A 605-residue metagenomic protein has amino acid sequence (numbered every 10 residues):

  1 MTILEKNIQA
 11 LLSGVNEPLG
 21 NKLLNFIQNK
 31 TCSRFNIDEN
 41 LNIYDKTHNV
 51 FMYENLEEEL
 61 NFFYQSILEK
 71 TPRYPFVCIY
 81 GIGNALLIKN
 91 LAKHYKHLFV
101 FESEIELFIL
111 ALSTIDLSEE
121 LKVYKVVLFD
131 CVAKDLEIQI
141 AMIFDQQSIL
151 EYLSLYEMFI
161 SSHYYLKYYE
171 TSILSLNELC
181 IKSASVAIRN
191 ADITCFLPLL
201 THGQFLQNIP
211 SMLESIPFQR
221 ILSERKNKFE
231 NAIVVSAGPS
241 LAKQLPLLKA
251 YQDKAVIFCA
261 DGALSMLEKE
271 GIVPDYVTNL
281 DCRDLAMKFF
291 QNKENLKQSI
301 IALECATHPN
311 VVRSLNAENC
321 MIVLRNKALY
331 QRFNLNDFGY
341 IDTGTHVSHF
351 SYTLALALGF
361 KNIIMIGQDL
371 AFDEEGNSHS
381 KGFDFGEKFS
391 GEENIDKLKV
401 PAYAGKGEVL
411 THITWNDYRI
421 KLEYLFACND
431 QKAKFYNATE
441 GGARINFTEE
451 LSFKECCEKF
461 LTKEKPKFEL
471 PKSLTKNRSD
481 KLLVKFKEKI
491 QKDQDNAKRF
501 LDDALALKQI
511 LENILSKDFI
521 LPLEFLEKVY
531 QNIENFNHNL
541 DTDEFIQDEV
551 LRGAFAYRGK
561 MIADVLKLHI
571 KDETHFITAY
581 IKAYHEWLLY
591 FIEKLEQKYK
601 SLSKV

Functional and structural regions predicted by a protein language model:
M1-A232, P239-A255, S265-K269, L285-Q298 (+1 more regions): N-terminal donor/sugar-recognition subdomains of glycan-related enzymes, prototypically the membrane-proximal stem
P72-V77, E230-V234, P274-Y276, L329-Y340 (+1 more regions): Short, basic, glycine/proline-bearing loop/turn elements
I82, S103-E104, A237-G238, A260-G262 (+5 more regions): Fold-independent oxyanion-binding glycine-rich loops and adjacent beta-strand/coil segments at enzyme active sites
E102, A263-L264, G271-D281, A355-G382: Glycine-rich phosphate/pyrophosphate-binding loops and their adjacent beta-strand/loop elements at enzyme active sites
I115-L117, V273-D275, D281, E318-N319 (+4 more regions): Short secondary-structure boundary/capping segments
I233, L241-V256, A260-N319, V323-R325 (+2 more regions): Glycine-rich phosphate/ribose-binding loops and adjacent secondary-structure elements that form binding surfaces
P309-L370: Active-site/ligand-binding-proximal alpha/beta "capping" segment
N377-L425: Phosphate-binding loop/pocket of nucleotide- and phosphate-handling active sites
